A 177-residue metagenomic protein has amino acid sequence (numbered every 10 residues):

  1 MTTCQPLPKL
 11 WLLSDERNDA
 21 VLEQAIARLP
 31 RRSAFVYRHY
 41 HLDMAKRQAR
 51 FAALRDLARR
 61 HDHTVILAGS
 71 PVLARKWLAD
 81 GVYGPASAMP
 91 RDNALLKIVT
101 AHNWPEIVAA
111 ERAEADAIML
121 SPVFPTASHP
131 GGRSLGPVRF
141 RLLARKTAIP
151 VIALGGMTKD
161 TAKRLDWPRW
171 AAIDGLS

Functional and structural regions predicted by a protein language model:
P6-L22, L96-T100: Active-site mouth loops of central-metabolism enzymes
K9-W11, A34-V36, D62-I66, D80-Y83 (+4 more regions): Structural preference for beta-strand elements that scaffold enzyme active sites
L12, F35, A74, A110 (+3 more regions): Conserved, mostly hydrophobic/aromatic
L12, V82-N93, A117-G131, L154-S177: Glycine-rich phosphate-binding active-site loops on the catalytic face of alpha/beta enzymes
D15-R28, S70-V72, N103-A109, T158-T161: Short, acidic/polar
Q24-R31, D56-R60, R75, E111-E114: Acidic (Asp/Glu)-rich catalytic clusters
A34-L95: N-terminal active-site wall of soluble small-molecule enzyme domains
Q48-T64, M89, N93-W104, R133-T158: Alpha-helix-loop-beta-strand connector modules within alpha/beta enzyme cores
